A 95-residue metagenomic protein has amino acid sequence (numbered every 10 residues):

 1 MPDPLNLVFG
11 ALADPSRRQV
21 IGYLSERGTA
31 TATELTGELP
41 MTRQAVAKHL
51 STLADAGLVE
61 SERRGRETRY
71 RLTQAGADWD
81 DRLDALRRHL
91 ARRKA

Functional and structural regions predicted by a protein language model:
D3-Q44, R64-A77: N-terminal helix-turn-helix DNA-binding core of bacterial DNA-binding proteins
G22, A54, R87: A cross-family signal for key residues in well-ordered alpha-helices that form functional helical elements
G37, A54-D55: Alpha-helical residues within the helix-turn-helix
L50-S51: Short, hydrophobic-biased segments on the C-terminal half of alpha helices that form "recognition helices"
W79-A95: A conserved amphipathic terminal alpha-helix motif
